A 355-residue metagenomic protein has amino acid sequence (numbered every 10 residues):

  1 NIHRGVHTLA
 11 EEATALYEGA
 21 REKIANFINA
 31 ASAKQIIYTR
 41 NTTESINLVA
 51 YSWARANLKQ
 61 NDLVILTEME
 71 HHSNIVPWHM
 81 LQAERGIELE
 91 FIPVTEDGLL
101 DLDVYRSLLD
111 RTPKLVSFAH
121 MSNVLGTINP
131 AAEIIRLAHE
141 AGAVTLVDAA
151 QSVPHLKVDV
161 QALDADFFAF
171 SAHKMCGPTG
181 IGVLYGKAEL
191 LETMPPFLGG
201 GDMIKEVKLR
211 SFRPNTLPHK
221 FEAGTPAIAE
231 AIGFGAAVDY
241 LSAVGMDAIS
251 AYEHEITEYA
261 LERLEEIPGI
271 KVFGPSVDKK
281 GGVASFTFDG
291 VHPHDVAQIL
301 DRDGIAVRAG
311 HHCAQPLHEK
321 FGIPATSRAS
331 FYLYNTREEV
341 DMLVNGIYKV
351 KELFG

Functional and structural regions predicted by a protein language model:
N1-G355: Pyridoxal 5′-phosphate
